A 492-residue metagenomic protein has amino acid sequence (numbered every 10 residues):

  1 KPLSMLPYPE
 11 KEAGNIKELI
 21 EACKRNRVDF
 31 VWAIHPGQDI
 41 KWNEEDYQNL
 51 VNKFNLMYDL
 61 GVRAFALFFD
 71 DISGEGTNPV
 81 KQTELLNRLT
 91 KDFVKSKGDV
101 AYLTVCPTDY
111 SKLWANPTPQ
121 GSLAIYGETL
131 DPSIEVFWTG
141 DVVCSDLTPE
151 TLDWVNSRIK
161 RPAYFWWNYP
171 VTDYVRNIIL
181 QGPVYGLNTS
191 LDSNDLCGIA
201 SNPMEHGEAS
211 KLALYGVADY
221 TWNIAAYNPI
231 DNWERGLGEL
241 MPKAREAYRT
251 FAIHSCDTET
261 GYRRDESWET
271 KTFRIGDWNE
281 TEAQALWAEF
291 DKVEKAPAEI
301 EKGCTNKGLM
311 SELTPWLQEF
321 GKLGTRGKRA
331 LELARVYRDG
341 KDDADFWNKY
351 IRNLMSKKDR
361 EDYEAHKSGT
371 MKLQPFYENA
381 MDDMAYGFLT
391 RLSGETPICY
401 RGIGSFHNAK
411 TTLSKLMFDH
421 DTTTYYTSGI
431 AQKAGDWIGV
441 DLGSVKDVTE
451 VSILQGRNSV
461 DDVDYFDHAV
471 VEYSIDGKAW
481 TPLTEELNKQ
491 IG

Functional and structural regions predicted by a protein language model:
K1-A101: Substrate-binding cleft of carbohydrate-active enzyme catalytic domains
L6-P9, L60-R63, I72-E234: Catalytic-core regions of glycoside hydrolase
F68-D70, N202, L454: Conserved residues at the C-terminal ends of beta-strands
N228-I398: C-terminal functional modules
T390-V448, L454-H468, G477, E485-I491: Disordered, acidic Ser/Thr/Pro-rich linker "stalks" and the adjacent N-terminal cap of the next globular domain
